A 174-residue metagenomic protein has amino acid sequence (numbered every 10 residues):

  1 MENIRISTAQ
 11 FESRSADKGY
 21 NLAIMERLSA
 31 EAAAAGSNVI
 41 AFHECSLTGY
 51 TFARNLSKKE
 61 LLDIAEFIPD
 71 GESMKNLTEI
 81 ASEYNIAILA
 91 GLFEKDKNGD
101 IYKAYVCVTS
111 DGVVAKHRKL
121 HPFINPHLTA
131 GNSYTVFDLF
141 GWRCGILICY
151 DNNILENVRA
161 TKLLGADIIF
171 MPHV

Functional and structural regions predicted by a protein language model:
E2-T8: Extreme N-terminal starter segment of soluble prokaryotic enzymes
R5, G36-S37, N85, R143 (+1 more regions): Short loop/turn motifs at secondary-structure junctions
T8, A41, L89, I146 (+1 more regions): Structural motif
Q10-A16: Short polar catalytic/cofactor-binding loops
F11, E44-C45, G91-F93, I148 (+1 more regions): Active-site-proximal beta-strand/loop segments in catalytic clefts of secreted hydrolases
K18, R27-S110: Cys-nucleophile CN-hydrolase/nitrilase-fold catalytic domain and related Cys-dependent amidase chemistry that acts on
Y20-S29, N152-R159: Short, acidic/polar
E66, E79, K95-H173: Active-site catalytic loop in hydrolytic enzyme cores
